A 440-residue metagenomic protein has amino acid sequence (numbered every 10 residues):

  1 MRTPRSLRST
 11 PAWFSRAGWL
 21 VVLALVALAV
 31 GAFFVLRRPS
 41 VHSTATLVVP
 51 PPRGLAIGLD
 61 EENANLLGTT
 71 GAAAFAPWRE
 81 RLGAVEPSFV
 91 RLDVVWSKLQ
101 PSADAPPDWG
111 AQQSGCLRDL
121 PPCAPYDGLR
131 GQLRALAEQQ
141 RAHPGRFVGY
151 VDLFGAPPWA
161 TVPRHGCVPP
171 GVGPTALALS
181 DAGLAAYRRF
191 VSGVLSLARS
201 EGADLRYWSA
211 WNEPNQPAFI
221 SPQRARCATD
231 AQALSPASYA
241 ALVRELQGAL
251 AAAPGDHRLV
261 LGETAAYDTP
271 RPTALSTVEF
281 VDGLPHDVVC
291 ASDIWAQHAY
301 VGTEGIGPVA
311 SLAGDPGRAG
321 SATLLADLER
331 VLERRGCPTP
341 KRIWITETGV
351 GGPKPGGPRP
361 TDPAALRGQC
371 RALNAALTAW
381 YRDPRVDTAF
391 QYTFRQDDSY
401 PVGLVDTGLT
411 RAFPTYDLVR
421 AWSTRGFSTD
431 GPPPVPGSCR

Functional and structural regions predicted by a protein language model:
L7-L25: N-terminal Sec-pathway targeting helices
L25-L36: Hydrophobic alpha-helical membrane-insertion segments, chiefly the h-region of N-terminal signal peptides
R38-V95: Boundary/entry segment of secreted carbohydrate-active catalytic domains
G54-G58, F89-R91, R146-Y150, L205-S209 (+4 more regions): Structural preference for beta-strand elements that scaffold enzyme active sites
L67-G83, Y187-L197, T273-P285, C370-A379: Short, acidic/polar
V85-T269, G302, V350-P353, R395 (+1 more regions): Substrate-binding cleft and catalytic face of glycoside hydrolase catalytic domains, especially the flexible beta-alpha
G110-Q112, S200, P214, F219 (+4 more regions): Aromatic-rich peripheral "rim/lid" segments of glycoside hydrolase catalytic domains that contact and position glycan
R141, L184-L197, E201-R206, D230-L366 (+1 more regions): Noncatalytic carbohydrate-binding groove/subsite architecture in carbohydrate-active enzymes
